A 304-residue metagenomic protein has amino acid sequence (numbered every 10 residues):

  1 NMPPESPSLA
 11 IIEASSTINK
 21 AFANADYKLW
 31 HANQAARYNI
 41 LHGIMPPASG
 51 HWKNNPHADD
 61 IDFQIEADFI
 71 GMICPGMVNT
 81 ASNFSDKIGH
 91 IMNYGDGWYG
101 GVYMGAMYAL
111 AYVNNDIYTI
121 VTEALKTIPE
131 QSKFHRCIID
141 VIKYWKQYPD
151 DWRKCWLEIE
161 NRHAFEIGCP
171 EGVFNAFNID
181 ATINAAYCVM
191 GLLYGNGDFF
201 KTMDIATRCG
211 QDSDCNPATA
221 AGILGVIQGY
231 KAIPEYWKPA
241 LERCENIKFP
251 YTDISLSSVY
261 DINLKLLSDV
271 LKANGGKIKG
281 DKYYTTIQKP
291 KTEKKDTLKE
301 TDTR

Functional and structural regions predicted by a protein language model:
N1-I61: Acidic catalytic motifs of isoprenoid enzymes
M2-A10, M77-V78, V113-T119, G195-K201 (+2 more regions): Structural helix-adjacent loops and short alpha-helical linkers that scaffold large soluble proteins
E13-K28, I88-Y99, A124-C137, R208-A218 (+1 more regions): Short, mixed-charge aromatic SLiMs
A14, Q64, A81, G100 (+3 more regions): Stable alpha-helical elements in mature extracytoplasmic
A36-A58, A67-V78, D86-I91, A106-G210: Accessory "access/gating" subregions that flank catalytic or transport cores
N79-N83, T119, E235-P239: Short sequence/structural elements of tandem HEAT/ARM alpha-solenoid repeats
M92-D96, Y103-G105, A109, Y187-V270: Catalytic phosphate/nucleotide-handling subdomain of diverse soluble enzymes
H135-F177, I227-R304: Acidic, carboxylate-rich catalytic segments that either coordinate divalent cations
